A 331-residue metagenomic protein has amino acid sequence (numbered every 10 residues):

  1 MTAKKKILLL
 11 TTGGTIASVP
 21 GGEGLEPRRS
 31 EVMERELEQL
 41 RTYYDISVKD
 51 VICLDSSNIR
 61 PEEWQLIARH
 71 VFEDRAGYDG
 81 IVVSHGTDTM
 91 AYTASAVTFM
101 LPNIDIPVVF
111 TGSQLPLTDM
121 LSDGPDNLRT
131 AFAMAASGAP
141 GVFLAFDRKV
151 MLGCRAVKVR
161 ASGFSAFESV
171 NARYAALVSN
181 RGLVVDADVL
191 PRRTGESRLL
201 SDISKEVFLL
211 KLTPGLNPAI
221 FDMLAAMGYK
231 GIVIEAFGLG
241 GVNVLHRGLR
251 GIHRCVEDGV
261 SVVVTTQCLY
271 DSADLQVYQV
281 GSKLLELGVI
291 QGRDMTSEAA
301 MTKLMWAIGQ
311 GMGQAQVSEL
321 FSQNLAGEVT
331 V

Functional and structural regions predicted by a protein language model:
M1-F72, Y270: ATP/NTP phosphate-donor binding region
A3-K6, L10-S18, R35-L40, L152-L239 (+3 more regions): Accessory alpha-helical/coil subdomains and C-terminal extensions that flank or cap enzyme catalytic cores
V19-E23, A94-S95, M120-D123, G153-K158 (+1 more regions): Short acidic, glycine/serine/threonine-rich loops at helix termini
R60, Q65-S84, T93-N103, V109-F110: Alpha/propeptide regions of enzymes that mature by internal proteolysis
A76-M90, M227-G240: Short acidic, glycine-rich surface-loop motifs adjacent to enzyme active sites
G86-I106, V244-G251, V280: Short Gly/Thr/Asp-enriched flexible loops that form oxyanion-binding sites at enzyme active sites
F110-S179: Internal gly/pro-rich beta-alpha loop/helix module that stabilizes soluble enzyme cofactors or their anionic handles
L239-V331: C-terminal non-catalytic interaction/assembly regions of soluble proteins
